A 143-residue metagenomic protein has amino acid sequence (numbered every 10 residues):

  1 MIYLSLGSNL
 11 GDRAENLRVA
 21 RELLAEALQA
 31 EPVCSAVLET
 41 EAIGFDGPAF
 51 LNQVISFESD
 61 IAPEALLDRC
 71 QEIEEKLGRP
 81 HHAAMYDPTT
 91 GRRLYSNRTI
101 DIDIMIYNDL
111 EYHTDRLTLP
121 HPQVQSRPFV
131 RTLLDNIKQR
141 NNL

Functional and structural regions predicted by a protein language model:
M1-L28, P32-G44: N-terminal beta1-alpha1 ligand-phosphate binding loop
G11-D12, S35, A42-F50, I61-L143: Flexible, gly/pro- and Lys/Arg-enriched active-site loops
I55: Short basic (Lys/Arg) and small-residue
E58: Extracellular and analogous surface-interaction loops
